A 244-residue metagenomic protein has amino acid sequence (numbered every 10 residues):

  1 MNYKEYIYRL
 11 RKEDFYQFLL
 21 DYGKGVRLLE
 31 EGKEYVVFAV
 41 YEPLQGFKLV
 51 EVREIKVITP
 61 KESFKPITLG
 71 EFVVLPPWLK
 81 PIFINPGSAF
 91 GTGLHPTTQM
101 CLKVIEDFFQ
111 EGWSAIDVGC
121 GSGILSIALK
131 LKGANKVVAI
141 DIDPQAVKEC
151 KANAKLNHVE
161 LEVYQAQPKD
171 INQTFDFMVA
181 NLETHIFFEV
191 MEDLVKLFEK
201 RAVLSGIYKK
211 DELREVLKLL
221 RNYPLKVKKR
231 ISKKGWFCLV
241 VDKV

Functional and structural regions predicted by a protein language model:
M1-P77: N-terminal auxiliary segments of SAM/dcSAM-dependent transferases
V26, F47-V50, K136-V137, L161 (+1 more regions): Hydrophobic anchor at the start of a short beta-strand that flanks the dinucleotide cofactor-binding loop
K33-V37, P81, R201, W236-C238: A generic structural signal for beta-strand entry/edge sites
L44, L69, L79, Q110 (+3 more regions): Short, well-ordered coil/turn elements that cap or connect secondary structure elements
V57-Q110: SAM-dependent Rossmann-like transferase core, predominantly class I methyltransferases with a strong bias toward
T92-I171: Conserved SAM/SAH cofactor-binding pocket of Class I
K103, I142-K243: S-adenosylmethionine
